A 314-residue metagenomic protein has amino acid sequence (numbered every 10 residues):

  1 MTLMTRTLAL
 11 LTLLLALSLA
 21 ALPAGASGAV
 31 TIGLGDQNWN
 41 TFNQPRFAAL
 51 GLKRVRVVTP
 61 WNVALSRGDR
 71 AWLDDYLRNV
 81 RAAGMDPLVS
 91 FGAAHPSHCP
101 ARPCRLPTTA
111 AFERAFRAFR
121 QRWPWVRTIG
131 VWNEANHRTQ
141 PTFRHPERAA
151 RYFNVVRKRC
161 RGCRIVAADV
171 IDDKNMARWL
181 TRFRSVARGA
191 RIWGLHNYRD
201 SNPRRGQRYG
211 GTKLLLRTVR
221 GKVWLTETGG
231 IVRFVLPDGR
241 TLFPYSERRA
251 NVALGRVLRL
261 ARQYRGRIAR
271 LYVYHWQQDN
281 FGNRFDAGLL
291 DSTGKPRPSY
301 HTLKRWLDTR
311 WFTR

Functional and structural regions predicted by a protein language model:
M1-L11: Bacterial N-terminal signal peptides that target proteins for export
A9-A21: Bacterial N-terminal signal peptides
A26-P60: Boundary/entry segment of secreted carbohydrate-active catalytic domains
V30-D36, V55-V57, M85-F91, I129-V131 (+4 more regions): Hydrophobic faces of well-ordered beta-strands that scaffold small-molecule active sites in alpha/beta enzyme cores
T41, L65-W72, S97-R220, T228 (+2 more regions): Active-site cleft segment of glycoside hydrolase catalytic domains centered on the general acid/base Glu
V55-W61, L73-L106, A110, V131-W132: Structural motif corresponding to the early beta-alpha repeats
R81-M85, C160-R161, V219, Y264: Helix C-cap/helix->beta junction micro-motif
L258-R267, F281, L290-R314: Aromatic- and carboxylate-lined catalytic core of secreted/periplasmic carbohydrate-active enzymes
